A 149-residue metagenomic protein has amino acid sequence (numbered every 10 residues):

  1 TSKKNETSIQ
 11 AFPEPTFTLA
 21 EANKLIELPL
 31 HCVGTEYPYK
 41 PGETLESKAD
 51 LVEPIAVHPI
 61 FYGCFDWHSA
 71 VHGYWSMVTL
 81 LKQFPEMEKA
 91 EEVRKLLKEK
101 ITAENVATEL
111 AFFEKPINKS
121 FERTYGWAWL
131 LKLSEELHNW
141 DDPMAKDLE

Functional and structural regions predicted by a protein language model:
T1-K3: N-terminal Sec signal peptide cleavage junction
T7-Y62: Low-complexity, Ser/Thr/Pro/Gly-enriched N-terminal "stalk/linker" regions
F12-L19, N23, G63-V71, M87 (+1 more regions): Alpha-solenoid helical-repeat scaffolds
L30-Y37, Y74, L81, H138: A conserved position within tetratricopeptide repeats
V33, D66, L148-E149: Proteins with a high burden of low-complexity, intrinsically disordered sequence enriched in S/T/G/P/A and R, requiring
P54-V78: Substrate-binding groove/exosite segments of carbohydrate-active enzymes
V71, L80-E149: Extended ligand-binding groove/face enriched in aromatic
